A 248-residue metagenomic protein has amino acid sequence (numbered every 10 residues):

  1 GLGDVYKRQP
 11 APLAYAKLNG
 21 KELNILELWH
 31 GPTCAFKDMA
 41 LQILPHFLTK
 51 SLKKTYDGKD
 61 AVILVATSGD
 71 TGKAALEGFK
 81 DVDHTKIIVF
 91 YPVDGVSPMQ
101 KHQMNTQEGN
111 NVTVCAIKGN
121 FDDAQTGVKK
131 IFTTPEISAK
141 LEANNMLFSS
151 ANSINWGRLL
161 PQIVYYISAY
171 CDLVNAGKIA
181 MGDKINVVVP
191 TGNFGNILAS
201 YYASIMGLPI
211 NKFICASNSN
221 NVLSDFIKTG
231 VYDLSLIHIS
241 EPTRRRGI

Functional and structural regions predicted by a protein language model:
G1-C34: N-terminal entrance/gating region of PLP-dependent enzymes' catalytic architecture
L2-Y6, E241-T243, I248: Short, small-residue-biased leader/transition segments that mark boundaries at the very start of proteins
N24-D81: Well-ordered mid-protein domain cores that form the structural environment of catalytic cofactors
Q42-K53, G78-I88, M104-E108, S204-I210 (+1 more regions): A glycine- and small-aliphatic-rich helix-loop capping segment at beta-alpha/alpha-beta transitions that lines
L64-E77, S97-M99, N193-S200: Short glycine/serine/threonine-rich phosphate/pyrophosphate-binding segments that cradle anionic phosphate groups
K101-I154, R158, I163, S219-L236 (+2 more regions): Active-site/ligand-binding loops adjacent to catalytic centers
T126-K130, P135-S204, L208: Domain-scale recognition of functional cores that engage charged ligands
I185, V189-L236, S240, R244-R246: A conserved active-site cap/scaffold subdomain adjacent to cofactor or substrate pockets
